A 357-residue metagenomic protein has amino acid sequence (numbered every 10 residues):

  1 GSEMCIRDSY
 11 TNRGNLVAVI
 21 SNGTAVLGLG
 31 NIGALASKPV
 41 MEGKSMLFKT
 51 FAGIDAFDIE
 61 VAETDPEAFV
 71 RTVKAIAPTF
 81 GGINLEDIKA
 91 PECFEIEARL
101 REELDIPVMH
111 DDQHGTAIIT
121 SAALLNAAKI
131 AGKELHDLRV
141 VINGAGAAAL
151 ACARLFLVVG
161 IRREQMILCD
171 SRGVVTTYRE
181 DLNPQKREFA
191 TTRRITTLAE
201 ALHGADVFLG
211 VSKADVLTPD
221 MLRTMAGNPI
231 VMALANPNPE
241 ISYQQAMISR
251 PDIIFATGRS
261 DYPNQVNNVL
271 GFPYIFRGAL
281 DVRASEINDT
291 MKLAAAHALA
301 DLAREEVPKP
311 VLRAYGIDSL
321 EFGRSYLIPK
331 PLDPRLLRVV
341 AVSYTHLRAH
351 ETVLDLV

Functional and structural regions predicted by a protein language model:
G1-D8, T345-T352: Conserved small/polar residues in nucleotide/adenosyl-binding loops
Y10-H136: Glycine/serine-rich phosphate-binding loop and adjoining beta1-alpha1 elements at the start of nucleotide-handling
L29, C93, T116-S121, A147-R154 (+2 more regions): Short glycine/serine/threonine-rich phosphate/pyrophosphate-binding segments that cradle anionic phosphate groups
L35-P39, I118-A205: Glycine-rich phosphate/diphosphate-binding loop of Rossmann-like nucleotide-binding domains
D111-D112, A131, A235-V339: Adenosine-phosphate binding glycine-rich loop
E134-L138, R163-E164, R304-D318, R348 (+1 more regions): Flexible, glycine/charged-enriched surface loops at secondary-structure junctions
R187-I254, R259-D261: Rossmann-like adenosine-cofactor binding region
